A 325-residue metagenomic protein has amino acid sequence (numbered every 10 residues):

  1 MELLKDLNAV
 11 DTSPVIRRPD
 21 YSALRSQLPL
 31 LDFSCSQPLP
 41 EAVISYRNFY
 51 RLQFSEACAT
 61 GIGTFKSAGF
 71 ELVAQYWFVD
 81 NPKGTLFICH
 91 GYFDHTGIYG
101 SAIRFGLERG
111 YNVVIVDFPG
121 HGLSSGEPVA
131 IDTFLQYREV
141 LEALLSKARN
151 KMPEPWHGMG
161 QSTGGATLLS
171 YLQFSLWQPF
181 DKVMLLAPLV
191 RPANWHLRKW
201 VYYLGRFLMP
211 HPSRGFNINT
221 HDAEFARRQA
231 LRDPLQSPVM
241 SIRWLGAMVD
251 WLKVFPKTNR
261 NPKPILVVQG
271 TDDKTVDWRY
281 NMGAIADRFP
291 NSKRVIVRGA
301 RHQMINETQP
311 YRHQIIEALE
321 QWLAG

Functional and structural regions predicted by a protein language model:
M1-K66, F70-W77: An N-terminal hydrophobic leader/cap segment in hydrolases
K83, G91-D94, T271: Active-site glycine-rich loops that stabilize anionic/oxyanionic intermediates across multiple enzyme folds
Y92-I98, H121-M152: Catalytic nucleophile-loop/oxyanion-hole region of alpha/beta-hydrolase and closely related hydrolase-like folds
T96, I103-E127: Conserved alpha/beta-hydrolase
H157-G246: Alpha/beta-hydrolase-fold enzymes
N261, V267-Q269, D273: Short beta-strand/loop motif that positions the catalytic acidic residue of the alpha/beta-hydrolase fold
K263, D277-A286: Short alpha-helix in the alpha/beta-hydrolase fold that links the catalytic acid
S292-G325: Catalytic active-site module of serine/aspartate enzymes centered on a nucleophile-bearing elbow/loop
